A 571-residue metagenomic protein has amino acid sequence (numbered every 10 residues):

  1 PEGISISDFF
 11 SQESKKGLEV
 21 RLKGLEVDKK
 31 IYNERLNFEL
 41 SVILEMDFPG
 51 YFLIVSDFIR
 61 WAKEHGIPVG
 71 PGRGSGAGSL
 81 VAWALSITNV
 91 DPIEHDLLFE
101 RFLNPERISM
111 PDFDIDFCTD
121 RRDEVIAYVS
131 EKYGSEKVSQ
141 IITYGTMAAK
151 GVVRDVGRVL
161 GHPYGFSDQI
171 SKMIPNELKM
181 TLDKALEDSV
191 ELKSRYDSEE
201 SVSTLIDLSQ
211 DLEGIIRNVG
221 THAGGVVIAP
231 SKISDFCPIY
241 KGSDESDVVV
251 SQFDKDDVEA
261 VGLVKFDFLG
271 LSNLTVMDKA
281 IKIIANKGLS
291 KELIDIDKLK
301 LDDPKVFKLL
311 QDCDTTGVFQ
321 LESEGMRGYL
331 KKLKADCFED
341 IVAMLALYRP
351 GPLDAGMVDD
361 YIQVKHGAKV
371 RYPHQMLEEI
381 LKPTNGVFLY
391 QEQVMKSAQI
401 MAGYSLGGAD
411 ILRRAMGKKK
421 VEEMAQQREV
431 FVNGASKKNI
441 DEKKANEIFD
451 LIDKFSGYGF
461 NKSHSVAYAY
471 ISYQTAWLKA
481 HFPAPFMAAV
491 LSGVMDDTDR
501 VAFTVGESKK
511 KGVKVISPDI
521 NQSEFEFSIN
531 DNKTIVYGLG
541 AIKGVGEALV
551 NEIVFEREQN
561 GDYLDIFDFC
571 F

Functional and structural regions predicted by a protein language model:
P1-F571: Noncatalytic, beta-rich nucleic-acid-contacting surfaces in large DNA/RNA-processing enzymes
